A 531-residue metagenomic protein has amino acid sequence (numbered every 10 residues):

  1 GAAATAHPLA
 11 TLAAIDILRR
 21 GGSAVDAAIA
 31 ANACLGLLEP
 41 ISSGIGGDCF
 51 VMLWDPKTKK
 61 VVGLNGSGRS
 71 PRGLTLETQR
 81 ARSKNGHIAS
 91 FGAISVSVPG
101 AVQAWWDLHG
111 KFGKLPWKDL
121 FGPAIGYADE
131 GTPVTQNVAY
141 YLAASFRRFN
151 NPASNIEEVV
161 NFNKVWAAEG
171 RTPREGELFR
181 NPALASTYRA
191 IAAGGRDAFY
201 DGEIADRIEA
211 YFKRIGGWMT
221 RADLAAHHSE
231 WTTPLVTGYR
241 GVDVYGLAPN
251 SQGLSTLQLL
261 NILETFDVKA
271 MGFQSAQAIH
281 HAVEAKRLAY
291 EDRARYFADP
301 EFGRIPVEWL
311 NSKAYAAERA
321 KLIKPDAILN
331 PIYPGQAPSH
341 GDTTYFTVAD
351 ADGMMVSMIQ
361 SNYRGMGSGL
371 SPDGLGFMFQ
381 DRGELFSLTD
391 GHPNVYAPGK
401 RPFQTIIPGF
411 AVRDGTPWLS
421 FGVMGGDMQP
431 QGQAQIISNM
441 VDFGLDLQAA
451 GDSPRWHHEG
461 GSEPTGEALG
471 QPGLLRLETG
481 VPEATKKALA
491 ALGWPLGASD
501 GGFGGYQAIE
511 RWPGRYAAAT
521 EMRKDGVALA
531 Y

Functional and structural regions predicted by a protein language model:
G1-L12, A24-G194, F199-D201, A205-S251 (+3 more regions): Noncatalytic scaffold domains of N-terminal-nucleophile
L12, I17-L18, Q103-K111, G194-D201 (+2 more regions): Alpha-helical support elements that line or immediately flank enzyme active sites and cofactor-binding pockets
L37-V62, R80, W218-T220, M354-L419 (+3 more regions): Active-site rim segments in enzyme catalytic domains, especially the processed small/beta chain of N-terminal
S43, D48-D55, T344-V348, P408-F410 (+2 more regions): Short beta-strand scaffold segments in enzyme catalytic cores
E157, G253-K269, A411-L419, D427-G451: M16/insulysin-pitrilysin zinc metalloprotease superfamily fold
W231, H340-T343, Q404-I406: Short, small/polar residue-rich loop motifs at catalytic or cofactor-binding pockets
T265-N362, G374-L375, R382, D500: Internal maturation/activation junctions in enzymes
D352, K400, Q433, D442-G501: Extended C-terminal subregions enriched in glycine
